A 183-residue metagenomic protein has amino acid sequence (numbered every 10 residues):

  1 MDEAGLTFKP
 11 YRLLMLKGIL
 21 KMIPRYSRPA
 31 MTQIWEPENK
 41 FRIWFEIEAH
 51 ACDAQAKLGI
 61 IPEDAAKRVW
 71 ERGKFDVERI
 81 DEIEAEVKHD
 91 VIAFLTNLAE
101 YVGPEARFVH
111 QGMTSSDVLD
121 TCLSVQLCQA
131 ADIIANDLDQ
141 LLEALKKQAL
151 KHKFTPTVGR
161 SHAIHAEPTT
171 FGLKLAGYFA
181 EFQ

Functional and structural regions predicted by a protein language model:
D2-A4: Acidic, Ala/Val/Gly-enriched low-complexity intrinsically disordered segments
F8-Y11: Aromatic (phenylalanine/tyrosine) cluster motif
L16-Q183: A helix-coil-helix interface module used to build multimeric assemblies and to scaffold catalytic/cofactor sites
